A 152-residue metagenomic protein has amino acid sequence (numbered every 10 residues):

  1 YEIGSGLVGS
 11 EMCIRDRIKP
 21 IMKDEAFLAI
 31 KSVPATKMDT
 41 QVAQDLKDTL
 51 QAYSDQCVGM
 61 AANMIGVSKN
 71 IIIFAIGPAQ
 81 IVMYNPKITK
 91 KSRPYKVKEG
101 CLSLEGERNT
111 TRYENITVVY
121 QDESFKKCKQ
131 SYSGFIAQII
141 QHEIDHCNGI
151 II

Functional and structural regions predicted by a protein language model:
Y1-E11: Positively charged, low-complexity/disordered segments
S10, R15-I152: Positively charged
